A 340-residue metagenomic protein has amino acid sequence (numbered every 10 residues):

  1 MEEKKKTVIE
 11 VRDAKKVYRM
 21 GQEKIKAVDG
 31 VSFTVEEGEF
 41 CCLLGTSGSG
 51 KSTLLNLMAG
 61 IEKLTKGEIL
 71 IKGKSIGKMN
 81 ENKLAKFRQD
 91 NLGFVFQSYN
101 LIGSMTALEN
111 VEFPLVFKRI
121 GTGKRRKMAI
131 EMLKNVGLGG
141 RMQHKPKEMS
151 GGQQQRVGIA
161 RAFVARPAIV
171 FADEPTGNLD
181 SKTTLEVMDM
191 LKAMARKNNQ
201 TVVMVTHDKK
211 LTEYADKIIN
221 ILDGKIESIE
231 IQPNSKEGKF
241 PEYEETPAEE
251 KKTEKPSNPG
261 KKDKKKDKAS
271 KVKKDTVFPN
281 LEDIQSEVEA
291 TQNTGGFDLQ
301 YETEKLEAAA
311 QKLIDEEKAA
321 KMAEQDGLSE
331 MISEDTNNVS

Functional and structural regions predicted by a protein language model:
M1-T7: Extreme N-terminus of proteins, especially the signal/transit-peptide cleavage junction and the first residues
T7-T206, T212-I221: ABC family nucleotide-binding domain
D29, I61, K271, Q311-K312 (+1 more regions): Short stretches within intrinsically disordered, low-complexity N-terminal or propeptide regions
K225-P256, G260-K268, K273-T276, G296: Conserved beta-strand-loop-alpha-helix hinge in the C-terminal portion of ABC ATPase nucleotide-binding domains
E237, A248, D275-T276, I284 (+4 more regions): Serine/threonine-rich intrinsically disordered cytosolic regulatory regions enriched for phosphorylation sites
F297-A310, E316-S340: Long, low-complexity, intrinsically disordered segments
